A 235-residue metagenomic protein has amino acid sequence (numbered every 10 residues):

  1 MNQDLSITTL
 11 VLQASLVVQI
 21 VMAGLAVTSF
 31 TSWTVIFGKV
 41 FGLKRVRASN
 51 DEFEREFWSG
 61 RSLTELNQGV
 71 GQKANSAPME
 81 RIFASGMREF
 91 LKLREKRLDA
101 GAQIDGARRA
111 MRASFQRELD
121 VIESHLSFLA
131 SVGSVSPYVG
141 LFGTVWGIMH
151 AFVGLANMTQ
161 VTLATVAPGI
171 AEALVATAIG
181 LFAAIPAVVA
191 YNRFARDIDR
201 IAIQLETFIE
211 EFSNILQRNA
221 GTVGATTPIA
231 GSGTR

Functional and structural regions predicted by a protein language model:
M1-R55: Hydrophobic membrane-targeting segments
T9, A130, G143: A cross-family signal for key residues in well-ordered alpha-helices that form functional helical elements
L12, L16, M22, S124-S127 (+3 more regions): Internal alpha-helical transmembrane segments of multi-pass membrane proteins, especially GPCRs
A26-V46, L141, V145-I148, A183-I198: Alpha-helical transmembrane segments
R47-V139, I148-T162, V189-R235: Predominantly long cytosolic amphipathic alpha-helical stalk/bundle segments
T159, T165-A173: Hydrophobic alpha-helical transmembrane segments and adjacent short intramembrane/lumenal linkers of inner/organellar
A173-A187: Hydrophobic alpha-helical transmembrane segments of polytopic membrane proteins
